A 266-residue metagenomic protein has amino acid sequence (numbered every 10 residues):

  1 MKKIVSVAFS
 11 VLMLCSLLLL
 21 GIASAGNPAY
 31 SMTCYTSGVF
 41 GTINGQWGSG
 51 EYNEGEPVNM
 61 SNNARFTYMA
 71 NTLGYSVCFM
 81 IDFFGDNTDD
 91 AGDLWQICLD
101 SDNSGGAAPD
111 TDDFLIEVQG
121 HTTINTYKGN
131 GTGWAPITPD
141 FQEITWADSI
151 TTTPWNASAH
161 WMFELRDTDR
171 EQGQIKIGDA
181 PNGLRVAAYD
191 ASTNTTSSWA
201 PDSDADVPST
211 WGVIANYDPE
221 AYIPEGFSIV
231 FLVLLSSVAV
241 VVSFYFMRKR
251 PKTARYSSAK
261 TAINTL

Functional and structural regions predicted by a protein language model:
M1-A8, G226: Positively charged n-region of N-terminal signal peptides that target proteins for export
M13-L18, V240: Hydrophobic core
L18-S31, P224-G226, K249-R250: Sec-dependent signal peptide cleavage junction
G26-N44, S101-T123, Y127, D169-Y222: Acidic/polar low-complexity flexible segments
G48-N130, S192-S197: Surface-exposed, glycine/proline- and aromatic-rich loop segments on solvent-exposed faces across compartments
D113-S158: Glycine-aromatic-enriched beta-strand/loop faces of beta-sandwich-type recognition domains, especially lectin-like
G226-Y245: A short, hydrophobic C-terminal helix/tail in secreted or cell-surface proteins
V240-L266: C-terminal membrane-anchoring or membrane-association module
